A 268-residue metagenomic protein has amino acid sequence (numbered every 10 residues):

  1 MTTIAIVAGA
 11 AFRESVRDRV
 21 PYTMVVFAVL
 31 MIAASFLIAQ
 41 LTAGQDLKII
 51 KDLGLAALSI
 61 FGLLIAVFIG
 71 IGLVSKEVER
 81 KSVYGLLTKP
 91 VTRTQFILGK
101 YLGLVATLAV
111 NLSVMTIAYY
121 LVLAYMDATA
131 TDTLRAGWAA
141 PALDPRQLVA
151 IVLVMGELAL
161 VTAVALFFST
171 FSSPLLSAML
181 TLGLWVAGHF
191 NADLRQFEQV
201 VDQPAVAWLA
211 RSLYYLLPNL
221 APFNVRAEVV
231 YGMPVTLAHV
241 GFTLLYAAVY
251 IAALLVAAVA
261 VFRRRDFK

Functional and structural regions predicted by a protein language model:
M1-Y22: Aromatic- and glycine-rich beta-strand/loop motifs that create alpha-glucan
R13-E14, S75, L86-T88, A165 (+1 more regions): Helix-capping/transition residues at the boundaries of transmembrane alpha-helices and the short helical linkers
R19-Q40, A56-V67, S177-H189: Hydrophobic alpha-helical transmembrane segments of multi-pass membrane transport/permease proteins
M24-A28, K100-Y101, L108-A109, T181-L182 (+1 more regions): Residue-level recognition of transmembrane alpha-helices in multi-pass small-molecule transporters/permeases
I32-L73, I97-F171, F197-V200, A210-Y214 (+2 more regions): Secretory targeting signals
F36, A227-K268: Alpha-helical transmembrane segments of multi-pass membrane transporters/translocases
D46, V67-L87, V91-R93: Transmembrane helix boundary and interhelical loop/hinge segments in multi-pass membrane proteins
E77, P90, F171-S172, R264: Helix-loop interface residues and adjacent transmembrane-helix termini in multi-pass membrane transporters, primarily
